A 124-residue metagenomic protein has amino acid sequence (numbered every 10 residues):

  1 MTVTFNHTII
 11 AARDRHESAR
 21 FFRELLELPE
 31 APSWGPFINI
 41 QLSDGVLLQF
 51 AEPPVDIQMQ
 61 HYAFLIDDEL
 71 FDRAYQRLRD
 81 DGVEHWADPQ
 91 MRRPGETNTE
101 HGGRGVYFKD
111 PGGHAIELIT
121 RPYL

Functional and structural regions predicted by a protein language model:
T2, I9-L48, P54-V55: Core segments of cupin and vicinal oxygen chelate
T2-T4, V55-M59, T99-E100: Short glycine-enriched loop/turn motifs at secondary-structure junctions
T8, Y62: Hydrophobic adenine-recognition pocket in adenosine-nucleotide-binding enzymes
I40-G45, F108-P111, R121: Active-site beta-strand termini and strand-to-loop segments that position acidic
L48-A51, Y107, I116-I119: Conserved beta-strand in the GNAT
E52-I57, Y123: A short, sequence-level motif marking secondary-structure junctions
F64-P111, A115, Y123: Vicinal oxygen chelate
